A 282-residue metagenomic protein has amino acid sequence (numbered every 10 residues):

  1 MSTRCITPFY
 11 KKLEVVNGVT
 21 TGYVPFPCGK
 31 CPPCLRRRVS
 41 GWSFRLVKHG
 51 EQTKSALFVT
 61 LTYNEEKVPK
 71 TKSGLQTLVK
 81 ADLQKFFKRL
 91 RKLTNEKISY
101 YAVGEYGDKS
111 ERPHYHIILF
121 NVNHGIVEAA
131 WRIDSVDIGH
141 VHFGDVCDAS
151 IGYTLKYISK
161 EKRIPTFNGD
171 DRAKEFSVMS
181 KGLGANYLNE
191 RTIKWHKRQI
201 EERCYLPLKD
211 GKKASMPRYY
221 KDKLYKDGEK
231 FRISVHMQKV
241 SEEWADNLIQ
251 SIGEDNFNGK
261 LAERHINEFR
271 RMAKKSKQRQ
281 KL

Functional and structural regions predicted by a protein language model:
M1-V47, D246, Q250-N256: DNA replication initiation on ssDNA origins
N17-V19, E51, T62, S73-G74 (+3 more regions): Intrinsic-disorder/low-complexity loop/linker signature
G29, L57, Y100, V141 (+1 more regions): A broad, low-specificity signal marking well-ordered, structured residues that form hydrophobic/aromatic
P33, L61, G104, I117-L119: Hydrophobic side chains in beta-strands
R36-R37, N64-E66, V122, V146: Generic structural motif
R38-K109: Signature for HUH/AEP ssDNA processing cores
K97, G107-P113, I117-W244: Conserved His + Asp/Glu catalytic blocks
Q238-L282: C-terminal non-catalytic accessory extensions
